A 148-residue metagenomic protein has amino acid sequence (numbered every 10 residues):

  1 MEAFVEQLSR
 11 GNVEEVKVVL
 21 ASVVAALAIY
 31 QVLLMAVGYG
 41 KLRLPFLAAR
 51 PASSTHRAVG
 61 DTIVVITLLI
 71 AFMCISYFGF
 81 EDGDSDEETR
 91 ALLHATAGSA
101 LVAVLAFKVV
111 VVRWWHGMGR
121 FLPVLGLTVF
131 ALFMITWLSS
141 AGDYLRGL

Functional and structural regions predicted by a protein language model:
M1-L148: Membrane-embedded alpha-helical bundles that constitute the cytochrome b-like, heme-associated redox core of multi-pass
